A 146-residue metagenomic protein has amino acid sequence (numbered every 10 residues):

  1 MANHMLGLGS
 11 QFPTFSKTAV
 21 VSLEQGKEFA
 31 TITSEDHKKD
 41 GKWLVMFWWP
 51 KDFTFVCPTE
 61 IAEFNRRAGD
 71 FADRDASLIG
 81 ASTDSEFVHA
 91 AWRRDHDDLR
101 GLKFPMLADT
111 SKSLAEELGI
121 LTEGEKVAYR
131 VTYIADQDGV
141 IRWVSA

Functional and structural regions predicted by a protein language model:
M1-A146: Chalcogenol-based redox active-site neighborhoods
